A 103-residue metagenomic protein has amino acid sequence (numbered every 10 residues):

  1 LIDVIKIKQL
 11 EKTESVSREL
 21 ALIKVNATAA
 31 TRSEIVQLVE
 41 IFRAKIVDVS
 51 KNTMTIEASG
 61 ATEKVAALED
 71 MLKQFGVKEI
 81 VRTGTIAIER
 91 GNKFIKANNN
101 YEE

Functional and structural regions predicted by a protein language model:
L1-E103: Long, contiguous binding/interaction regions
